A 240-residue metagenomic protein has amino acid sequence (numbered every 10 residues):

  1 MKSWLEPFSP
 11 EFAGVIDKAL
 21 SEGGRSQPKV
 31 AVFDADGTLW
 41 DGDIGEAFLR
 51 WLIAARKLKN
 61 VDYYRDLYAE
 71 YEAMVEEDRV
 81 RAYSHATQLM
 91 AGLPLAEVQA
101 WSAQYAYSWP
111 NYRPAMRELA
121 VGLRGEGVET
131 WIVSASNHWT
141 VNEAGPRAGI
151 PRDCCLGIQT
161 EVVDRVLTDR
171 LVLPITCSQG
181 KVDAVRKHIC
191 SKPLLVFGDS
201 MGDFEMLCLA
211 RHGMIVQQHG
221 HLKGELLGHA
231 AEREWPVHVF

Functional and structural regions predicted by a protein language model:
M1-D17, S21-P28, A96-W131, A135-F240: C-terminal cap/substrate-recognition subdomain and adjoining C-terminal extension of metal-dependent phosphatase-like
W4, D36, W40, M74 (+3 more regions): A general boundary/transition motif marking the beginning of the first structured unit of a protein
P28-G45, L207: Asp-based phosphoryl-transfer active-site loop
V30-A31, L39, V80-S84, L89 (+3 more regions): Residue-level signal for the start and early helices of compact helical domains
I44-E118: A metal-dependent, Asp-based hydrolase signature
